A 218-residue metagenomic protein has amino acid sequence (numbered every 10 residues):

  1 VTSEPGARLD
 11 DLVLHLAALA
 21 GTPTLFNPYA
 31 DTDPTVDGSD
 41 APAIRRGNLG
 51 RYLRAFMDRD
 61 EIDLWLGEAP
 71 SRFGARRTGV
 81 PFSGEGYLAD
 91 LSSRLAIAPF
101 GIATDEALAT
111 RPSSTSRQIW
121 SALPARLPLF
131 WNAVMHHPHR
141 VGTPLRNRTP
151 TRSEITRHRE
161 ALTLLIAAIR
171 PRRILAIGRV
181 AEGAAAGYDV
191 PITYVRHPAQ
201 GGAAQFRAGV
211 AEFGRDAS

Functional and structural regions predicted by a protein language model:
V1-E4, S218: Polar low-complexity intrinsically disordered regions
S3-L175, A181-Y188, T193, Q200: A polyanion-binding, active-site-adjacent surface
R140, Q200-A211: Short, charged, surface-exposed secondary-structure boundary motifs
E212-S218: A polyampholytic, Gly/Pro-enriched intrinsically disordered region
